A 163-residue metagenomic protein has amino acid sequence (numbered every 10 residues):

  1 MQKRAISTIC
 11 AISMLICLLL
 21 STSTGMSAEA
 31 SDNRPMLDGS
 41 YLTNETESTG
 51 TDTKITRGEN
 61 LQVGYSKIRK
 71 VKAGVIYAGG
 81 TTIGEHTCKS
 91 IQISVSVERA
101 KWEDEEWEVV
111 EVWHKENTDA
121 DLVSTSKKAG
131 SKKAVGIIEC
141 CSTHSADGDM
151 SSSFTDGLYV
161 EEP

Functional and structural regions predicted by a protein language model:
M1-V71: N-terminal prepro-regions of secreted/extracellular proteins
G58-V97: Short, surface-exposed binding/anchoring microloops in extracellular/periplasmic proteins
V71-A73, A120, S131-V135: Surface-exposed coil/turn segments at beta-strand junctions on protein surfaces, enriched
G80, D121-K132: Exposed aromatic-hydrophobic patches
V95, E106-D121: Solvent-exposed serine/threonine-rich low-complexity stretches and specific carbohydrate-binding patches
K101-E103, G148: Solvent-exposed strand-loop boundary residues in beta-sheet-rich modules
A134-G148: Short, aromatic- and glycine-rich surface loops/edge beta-strands on solvent-exposed regions
G148-P163: Short beta-strand elements
